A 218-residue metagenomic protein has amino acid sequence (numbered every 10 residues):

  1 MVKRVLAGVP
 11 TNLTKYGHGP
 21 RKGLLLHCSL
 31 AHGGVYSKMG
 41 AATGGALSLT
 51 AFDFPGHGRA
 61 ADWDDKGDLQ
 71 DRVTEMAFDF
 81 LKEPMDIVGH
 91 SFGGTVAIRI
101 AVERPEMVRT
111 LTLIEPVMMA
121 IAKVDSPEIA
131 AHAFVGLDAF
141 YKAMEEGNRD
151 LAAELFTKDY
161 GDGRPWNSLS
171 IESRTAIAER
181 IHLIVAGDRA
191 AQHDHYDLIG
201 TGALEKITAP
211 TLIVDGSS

Functional and structural regions predicted by a protein language model:
L6-D62, E83: Conserved HGGG/HGGXW glycine-rich cap/lid loop of the alpha/beta-hydrolase fold
L24-C28, H90, D215: The conserved beta1-alpha1 loop
T50-F52, H90, I114, V214: The conserved SAM/SAH-binding core of class I Rossmann-like methyltransferase domains, concentrating on the hydrophobic
D71-D86: Conserved acidic catalytic loop of the alpha/beta-hydrolase fold
P84-S126: Conserved hydrolase catalytic core segment
V117-G147: A catalytic-pocket lid/entrance helix-loop region that shapes and gates access to the active site across common
E146-A186: Conserved alpha/beta-hydrolase catalytic His-Asp/Glu region
S173-S218: Conserved serine/cysteine hydrolase catalytic core
